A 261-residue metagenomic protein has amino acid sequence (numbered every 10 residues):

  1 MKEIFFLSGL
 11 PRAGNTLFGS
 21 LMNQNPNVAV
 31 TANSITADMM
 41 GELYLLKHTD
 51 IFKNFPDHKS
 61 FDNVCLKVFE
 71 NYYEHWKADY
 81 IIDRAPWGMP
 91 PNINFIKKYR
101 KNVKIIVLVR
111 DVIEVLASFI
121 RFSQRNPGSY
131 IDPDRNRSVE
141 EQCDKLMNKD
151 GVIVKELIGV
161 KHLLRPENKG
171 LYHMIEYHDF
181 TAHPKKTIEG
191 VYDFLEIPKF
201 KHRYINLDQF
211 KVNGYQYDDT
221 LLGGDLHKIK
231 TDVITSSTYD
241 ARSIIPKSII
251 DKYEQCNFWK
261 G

Functional and structural regions predicted by a protein language model:
M1, I120, K161-R165, D193-G261: PAPS-dependent sulfotransferases, especially Golgi type II membrane carbohydrate sulfotransferases
M1-F69, H75, Y215-Y217: PAPS-dependent sulfotransferase catalytic core
L7-G9, I81-R84, V107-V109, M174-E176: Short beta-strand segments
G14-G19, A37-M40, M89-N92, I113-S118 (+1 more regions): Short catalytic/ligand-binding loop motif for oxyanion handling, primarily in non-cytosolic enzymes, centered on
G14-V28, F95, R100, M174-K199: PAPS/PAP-binding and catalytic site of the sulfotransferase fold
S60-E74, I113, A117-I197: PAPS-dependent sulfotransferase catalytic domain
F69-F95: Glycine-rich phosphate-binding loop used to anchor ATP phosphates in small-molecule kinases, encompassing both
R84, Y99-R121: Conserved phosphate-donor/acceptor-positioning beta-strand/loop module used by diverse small-molecule
